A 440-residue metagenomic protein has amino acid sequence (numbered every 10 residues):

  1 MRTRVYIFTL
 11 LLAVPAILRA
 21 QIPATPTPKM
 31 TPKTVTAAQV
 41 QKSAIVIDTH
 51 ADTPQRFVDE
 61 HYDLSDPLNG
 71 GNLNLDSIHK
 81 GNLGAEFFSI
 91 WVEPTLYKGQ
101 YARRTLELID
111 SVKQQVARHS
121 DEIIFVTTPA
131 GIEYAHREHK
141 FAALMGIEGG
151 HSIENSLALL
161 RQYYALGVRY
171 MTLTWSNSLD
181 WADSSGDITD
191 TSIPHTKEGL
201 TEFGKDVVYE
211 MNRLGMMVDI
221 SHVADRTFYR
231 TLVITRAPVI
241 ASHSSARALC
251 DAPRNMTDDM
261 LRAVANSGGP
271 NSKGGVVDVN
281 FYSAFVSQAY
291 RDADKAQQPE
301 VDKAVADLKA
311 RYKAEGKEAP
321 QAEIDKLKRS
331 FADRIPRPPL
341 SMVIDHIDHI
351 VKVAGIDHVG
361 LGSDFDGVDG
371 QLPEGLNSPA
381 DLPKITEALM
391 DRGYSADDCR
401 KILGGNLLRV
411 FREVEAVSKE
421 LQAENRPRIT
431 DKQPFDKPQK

Functional and structural regions predicted by a protein language model:
M1-I7: Bacterial N-terminal signal peptides that target proteins for export
I7-R19: Bacterial N-terminal signal peptides
Q21-H195, R247, D251-K440: N-terminal hydrophobic targeting/anchoring segments and the immediately downstream early-domain regions of hydrolases
L179-T189, G199-L200, A224-R236: Active-site-adjacent beta->alpha loops and helix N-cap segments on the catalytic face of soluble alpha/beta enzymes
H195-N212, T231-A241, I385: Alpha-helix-loop-beta-strand connector modules within alpha/beta enzyme cores
T196-F203, D219-A224, M256: Short, contiguous, pocket-lining structural segments that sit at or immediately flank catalytic/ligand-binding sites
D206-R230, M260-S267, S272-G275, H349: Substrate-binding cleft of carbohydrate-active enzyme catalytic domains
